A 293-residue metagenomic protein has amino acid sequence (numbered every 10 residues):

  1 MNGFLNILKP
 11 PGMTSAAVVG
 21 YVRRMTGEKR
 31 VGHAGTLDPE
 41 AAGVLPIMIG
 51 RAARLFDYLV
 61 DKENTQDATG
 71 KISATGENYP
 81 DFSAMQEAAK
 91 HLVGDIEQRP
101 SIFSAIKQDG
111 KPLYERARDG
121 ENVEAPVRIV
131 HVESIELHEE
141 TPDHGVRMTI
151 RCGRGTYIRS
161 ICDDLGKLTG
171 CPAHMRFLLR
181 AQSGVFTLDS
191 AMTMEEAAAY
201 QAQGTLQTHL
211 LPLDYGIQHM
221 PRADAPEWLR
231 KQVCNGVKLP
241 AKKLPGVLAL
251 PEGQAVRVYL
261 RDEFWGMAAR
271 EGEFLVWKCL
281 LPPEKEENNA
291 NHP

Functional and structural regions predicted by a protein language model:
M1-M192, M267-A268: RNA pseudouridine synthases
M1-P10, T14-A41, K71, L168-P293: Accessory RNA 3′-end/elbow-binding domains used by RNA modification enzymes
